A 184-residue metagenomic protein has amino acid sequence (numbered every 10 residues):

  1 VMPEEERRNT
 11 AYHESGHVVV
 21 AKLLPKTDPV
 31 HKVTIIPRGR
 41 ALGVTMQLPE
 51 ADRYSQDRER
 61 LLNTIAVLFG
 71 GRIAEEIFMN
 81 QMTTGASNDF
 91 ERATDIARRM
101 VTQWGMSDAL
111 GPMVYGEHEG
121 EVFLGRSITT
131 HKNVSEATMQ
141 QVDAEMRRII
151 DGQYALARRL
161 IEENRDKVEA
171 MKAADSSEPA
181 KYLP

Functional and structural regions predicted by a protein language model:
V1-E4: P-loop NTPase nucleotide-binding/switch module
E6-A11, V18-P184: Soluble catalytic regions of large protease machineries
